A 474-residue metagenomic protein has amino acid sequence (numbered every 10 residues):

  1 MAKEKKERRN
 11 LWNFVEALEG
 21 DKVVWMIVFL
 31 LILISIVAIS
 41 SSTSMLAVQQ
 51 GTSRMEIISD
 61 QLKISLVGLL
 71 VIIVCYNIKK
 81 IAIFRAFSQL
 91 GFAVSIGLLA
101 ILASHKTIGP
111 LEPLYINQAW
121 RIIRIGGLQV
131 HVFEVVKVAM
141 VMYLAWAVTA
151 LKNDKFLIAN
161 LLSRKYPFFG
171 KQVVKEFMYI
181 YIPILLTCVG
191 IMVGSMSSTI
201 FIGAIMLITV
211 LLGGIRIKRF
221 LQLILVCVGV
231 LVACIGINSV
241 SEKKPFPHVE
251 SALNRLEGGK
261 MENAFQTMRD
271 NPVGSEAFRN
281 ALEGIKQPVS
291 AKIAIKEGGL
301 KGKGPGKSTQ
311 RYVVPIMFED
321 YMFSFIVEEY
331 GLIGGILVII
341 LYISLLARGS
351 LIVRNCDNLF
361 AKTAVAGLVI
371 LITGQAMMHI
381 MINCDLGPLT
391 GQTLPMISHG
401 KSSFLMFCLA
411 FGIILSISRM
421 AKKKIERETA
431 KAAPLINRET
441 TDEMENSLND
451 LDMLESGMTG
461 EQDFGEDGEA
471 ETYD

Functional and structural regions predicted by a protein language model:
A2-V23, A38, S44-V193, I380-T393 (+6 more regions): Membrane-helix boundary/helix-loop-helix interface segments in multi-pass membrane proteins
E16-A17, Y76-F87, L211-R219, V353-N358: Membrane-interface helix-boundary motifs at transmembrane edges
V28-S44: Alpha-helical transmembrane segments of multi-pass membrane proteins
K63-V71, V136-K137, E329-L346: Hydrophobic alpha-helical transmembrane segments
Q89-A93, E176-G190, M196-K244, A252-R255: Hydrophobic alpha-helical segments of polytopic membrane proteins
I116, W120-I122, Q222-G334, F360: Hydrophobic, glycine- and aromatic-enriched re-entrant/interface helices and adjoining loop segments
I200, M206-R219, T309-G334, Q392-F404: Interfacial segments of multi-pass membrane proteins
S350-G391, I397: Loop-to-helix entry and N-terminal half of a specific, functionally important transmembrane alpha helix in multi-pass
